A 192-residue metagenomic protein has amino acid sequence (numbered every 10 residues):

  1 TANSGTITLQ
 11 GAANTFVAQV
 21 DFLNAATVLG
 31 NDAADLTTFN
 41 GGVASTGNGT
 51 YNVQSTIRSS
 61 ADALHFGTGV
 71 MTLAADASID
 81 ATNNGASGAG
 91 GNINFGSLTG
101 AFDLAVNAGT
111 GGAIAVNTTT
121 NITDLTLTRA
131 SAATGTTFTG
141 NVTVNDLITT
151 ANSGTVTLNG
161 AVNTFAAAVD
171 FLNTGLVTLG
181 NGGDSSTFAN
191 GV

Functional and structural regions predicted by a protein language model:
T1-V192: Extracellular lectin-like interaction modules
